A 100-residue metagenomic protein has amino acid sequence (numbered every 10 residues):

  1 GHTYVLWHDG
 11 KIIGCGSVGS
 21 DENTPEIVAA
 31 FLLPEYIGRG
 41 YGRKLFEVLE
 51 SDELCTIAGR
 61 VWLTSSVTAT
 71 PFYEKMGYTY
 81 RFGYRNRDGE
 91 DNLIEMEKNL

Functional and structural regions predicted by a protein language model:
G1-H2, C15-E22, V48, R81 (+1 more regions): Anionic, Ser/Thr-rich low-complexity intrinsically disordered regions
V5, K11-G19, T24-F31: Conserved beta-strand in the GNAT
W7-D9, K98-N99: Active-site beta-strand termini and strand-to-loop segments that position acidic
V28-A29, I37, P71-F72: Acidic/histidine-enriched, beta-strand-rich ligand/metal-binding domains
Y36, G40-V48: Conserved acetyl-CoA pyrophosphate-binding loop and the N-cap/start of the following alpha-helix in GNAT-like
F46, E53-S66: Conserved GNAT acetyl-CoA-binding A-motif
W62-T64, T79-E95: Conserved catalytic-core motifs of GNAT/GCN5-like acyltransferases
Y73, Y78: Conserved active-site tyrosine of GNAT-family acetyltransferases
